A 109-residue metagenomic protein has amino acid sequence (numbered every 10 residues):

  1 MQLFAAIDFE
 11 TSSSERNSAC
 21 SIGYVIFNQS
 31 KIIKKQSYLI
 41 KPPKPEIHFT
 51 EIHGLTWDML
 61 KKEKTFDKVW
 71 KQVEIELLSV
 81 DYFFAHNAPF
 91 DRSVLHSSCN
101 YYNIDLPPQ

Functional and structural regions predicted by a protein language model:
M1-P108: Conserved non-catalytic scaffold segment of RNase H-like nuclease domains
